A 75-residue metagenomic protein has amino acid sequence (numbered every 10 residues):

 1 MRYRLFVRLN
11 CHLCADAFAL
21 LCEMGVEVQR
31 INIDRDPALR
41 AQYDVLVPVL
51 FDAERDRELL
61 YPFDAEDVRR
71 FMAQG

Functional and structural regions predicted by a protein language model:
M1-M24: Local sequence-structure signature of Cys/Sec-based thiol-disulfide redox active-site neighborhoods
F6, I31, L60: Small/polar loops that bind or transfer phosphate-bearing groups
D16-A19, A41-Q42, F63: Generic recognition of short, well-ordered alpha-helical segments
V26-P37, D44: Thiol-based oxidoreductase modules, predominantly thioredoxin-like and allied folds used for disulfide exchange
D44-F51: Structural micro-motif
E54-G75: Non-catalytic, surface beta->alpha helical segment in thiol-disulfide oxidoreductase systems
